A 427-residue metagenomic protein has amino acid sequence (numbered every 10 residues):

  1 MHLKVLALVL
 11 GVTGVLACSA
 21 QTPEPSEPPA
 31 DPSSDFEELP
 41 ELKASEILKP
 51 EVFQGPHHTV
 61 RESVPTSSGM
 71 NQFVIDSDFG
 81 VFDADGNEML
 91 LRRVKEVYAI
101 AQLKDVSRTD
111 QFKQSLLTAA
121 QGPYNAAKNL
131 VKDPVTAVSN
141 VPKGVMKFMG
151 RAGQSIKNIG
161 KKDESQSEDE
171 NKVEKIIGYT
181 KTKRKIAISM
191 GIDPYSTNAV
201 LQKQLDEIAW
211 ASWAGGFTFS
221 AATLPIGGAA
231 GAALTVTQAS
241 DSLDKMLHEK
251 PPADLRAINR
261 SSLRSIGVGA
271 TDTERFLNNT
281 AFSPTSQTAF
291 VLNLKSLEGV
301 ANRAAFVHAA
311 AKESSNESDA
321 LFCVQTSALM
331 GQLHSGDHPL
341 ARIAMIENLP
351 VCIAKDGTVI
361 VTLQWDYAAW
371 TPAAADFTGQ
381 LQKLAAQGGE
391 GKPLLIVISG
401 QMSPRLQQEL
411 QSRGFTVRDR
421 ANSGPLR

Functional and structural regions predicted by a protein language model:
A7-V15: Bacterial N-terminal signal peptides
E37-K162: Cationic, glycine-rich low-complexity segments
M146-D169, L234-F276: Membrane-engaging insertion elements
K157-D206, W210-T223: Extended amphipathic alpha-helical segments with heptad-repeat/coiled-coil character used for oligomerization, fusion
S262-L349: Acidic-basic catalytic patches of nuclease active cores, encompassing PD-(D/E)XK and other metal-cofactor nuclease
A328-G388, L394-I396: Conserved catalytic cores of phosphodiester-cleaving nucleases, focusing on short active-site segments
S399-R427: Domain-level recognition of nuclease-like catalytic cores that cleave nucleotide substrates
